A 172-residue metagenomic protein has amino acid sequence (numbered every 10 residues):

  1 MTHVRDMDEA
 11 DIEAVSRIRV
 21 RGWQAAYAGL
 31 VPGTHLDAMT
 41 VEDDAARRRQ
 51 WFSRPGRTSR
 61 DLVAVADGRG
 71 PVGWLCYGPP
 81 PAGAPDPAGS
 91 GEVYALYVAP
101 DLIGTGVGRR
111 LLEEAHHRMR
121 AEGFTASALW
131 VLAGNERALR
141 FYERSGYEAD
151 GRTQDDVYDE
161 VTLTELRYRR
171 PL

Functional and structural regions predicted by a protein language model:
M1-H3: Extreme N-terminal starter segment of soluble prokaryotic enzymes
D6-I12, S16, V20-D101, R109-E114 (+4 more regions): Acetyl-CoA-dependent GNAT
S90-G91, T125-R140, R144-L172: C-terminal "cap" of GNAT-fold acetyltransferases
G106: Conserved G/P- and acidic residue-centered "switch" motifs that form tight phosphate/ATP-binding loops in soluble
